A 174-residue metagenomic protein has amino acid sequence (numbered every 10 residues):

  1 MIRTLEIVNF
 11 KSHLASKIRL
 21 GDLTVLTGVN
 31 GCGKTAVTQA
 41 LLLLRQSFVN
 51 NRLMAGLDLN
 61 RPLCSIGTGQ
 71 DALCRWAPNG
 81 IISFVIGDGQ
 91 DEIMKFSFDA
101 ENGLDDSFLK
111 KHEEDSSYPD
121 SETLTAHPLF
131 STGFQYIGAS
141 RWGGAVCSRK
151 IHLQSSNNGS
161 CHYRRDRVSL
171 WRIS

Functional and structural regions predicted by a protein language model:
M1-S47: Pre-Walker A-like glycine/lysine-rich segment at the N-terminus of P-loop NTPase domains
S47-S174: Phosphate-coordinating catalytic segments in nucleotide- and nucleic-acid-processing enzymes
